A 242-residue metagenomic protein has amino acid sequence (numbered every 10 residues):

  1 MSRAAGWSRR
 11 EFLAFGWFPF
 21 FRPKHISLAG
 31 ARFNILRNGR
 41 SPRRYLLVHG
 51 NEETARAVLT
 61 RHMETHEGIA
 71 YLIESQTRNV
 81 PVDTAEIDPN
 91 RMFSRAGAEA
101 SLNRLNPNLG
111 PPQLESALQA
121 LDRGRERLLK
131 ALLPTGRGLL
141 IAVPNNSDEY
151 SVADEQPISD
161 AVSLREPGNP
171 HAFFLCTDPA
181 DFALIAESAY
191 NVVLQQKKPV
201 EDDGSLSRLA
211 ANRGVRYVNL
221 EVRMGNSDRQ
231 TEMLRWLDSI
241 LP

Functional and structural regions predicted by a protein language model:
M1-W7: Secretory targeting signals
W7, L13-P242: Structured catalytic-domain cores with a bias toward divalent-metal coordination
